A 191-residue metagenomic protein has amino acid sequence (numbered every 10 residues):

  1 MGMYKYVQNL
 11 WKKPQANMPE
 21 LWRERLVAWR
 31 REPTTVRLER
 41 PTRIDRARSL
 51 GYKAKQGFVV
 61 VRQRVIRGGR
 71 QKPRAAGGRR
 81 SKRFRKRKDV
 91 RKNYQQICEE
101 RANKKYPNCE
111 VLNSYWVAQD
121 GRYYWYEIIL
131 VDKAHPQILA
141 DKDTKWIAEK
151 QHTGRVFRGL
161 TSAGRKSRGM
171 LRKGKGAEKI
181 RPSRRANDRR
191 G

Functional and structural regions predicted by a protein language model:
M1-Q56, R74-G191: Low-complexity, rRNA-contacting terminal tracts
K53-Q71: An N-terminal amphipathic alpha-helical segment
